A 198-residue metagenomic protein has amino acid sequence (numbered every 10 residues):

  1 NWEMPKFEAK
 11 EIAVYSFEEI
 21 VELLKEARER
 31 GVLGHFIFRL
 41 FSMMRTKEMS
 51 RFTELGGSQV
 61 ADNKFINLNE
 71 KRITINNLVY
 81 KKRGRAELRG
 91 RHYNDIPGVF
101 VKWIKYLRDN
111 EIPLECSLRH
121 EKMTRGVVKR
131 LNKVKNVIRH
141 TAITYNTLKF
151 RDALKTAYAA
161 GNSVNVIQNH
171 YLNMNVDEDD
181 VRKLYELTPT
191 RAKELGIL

Functional and structural regions predicted by a protein language model:
W2-T46, S50: Basic, Lys/Arg- and aromatic-enriched nucleic-acid-binding interface segment
M4-K25, K82-G98, N110-E115: DNA breakage-rejoining catalytic core of tyrosine-based enzymes
V14, V79-K81, A160-Y185: Catalytic-site neighborhood detector that most strongly recognizes the C-terminal catalytic loop/helix of tyrosine
K25, S42, K105-Y158, V164-N165: Short, basic (Lys/Arg/His-rich) helix/loop patches that form interaction surfaces in the mid-to-C-terminal regions
G57-E70, R151-H170: Short, polar N-cap/turn motifs at the start of nucleic acid-interacting alpha helices
V60-K64, N69-E70, L78-G98, Y106-D109 (+1 more regions): C-terminal secondary-structure termini that scaffold catalytic or DNA-interacting sites
